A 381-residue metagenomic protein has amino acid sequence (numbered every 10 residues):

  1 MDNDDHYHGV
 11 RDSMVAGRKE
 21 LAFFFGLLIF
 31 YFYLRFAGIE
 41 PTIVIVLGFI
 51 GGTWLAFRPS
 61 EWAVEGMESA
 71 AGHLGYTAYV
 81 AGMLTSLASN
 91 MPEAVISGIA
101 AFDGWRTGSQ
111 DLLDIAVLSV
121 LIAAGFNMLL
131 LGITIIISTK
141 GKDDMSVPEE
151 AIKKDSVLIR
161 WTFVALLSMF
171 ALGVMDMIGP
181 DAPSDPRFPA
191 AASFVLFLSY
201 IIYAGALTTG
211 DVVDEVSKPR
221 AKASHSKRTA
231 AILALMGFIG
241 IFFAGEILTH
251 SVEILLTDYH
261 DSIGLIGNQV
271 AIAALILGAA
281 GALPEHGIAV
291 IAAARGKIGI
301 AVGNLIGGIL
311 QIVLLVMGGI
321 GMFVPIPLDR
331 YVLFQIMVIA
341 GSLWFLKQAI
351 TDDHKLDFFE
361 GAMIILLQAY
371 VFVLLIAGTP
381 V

Functional and structural regions predicted by a protein language model:
M1-V381: Hydrophobic alpha-helical segments, chiefly the membrane-spanning helices and signal/signal-anchor peptides
